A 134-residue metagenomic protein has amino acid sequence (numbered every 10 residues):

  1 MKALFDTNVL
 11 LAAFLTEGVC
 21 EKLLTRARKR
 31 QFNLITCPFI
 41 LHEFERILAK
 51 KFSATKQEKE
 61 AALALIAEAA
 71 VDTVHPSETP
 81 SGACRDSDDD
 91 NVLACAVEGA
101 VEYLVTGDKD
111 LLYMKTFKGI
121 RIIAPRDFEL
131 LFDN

Functional and structural regions predicted by a protein language model:
M1-K2: Residues that mark the start of a beta-strand
F5, E17, E21-K50: PIN/NYN-family metal-dependent endoribonuclease catalytic core
D6-T7, T36-C37, G107-D108, A124: A secondary-structure boundary/capping signal
G18, I35, Q57, A61 (+2 more regions): Residues at secondary-structure transition points
R30, A69, T116-K118: Short, structured coil segments at secondary-structure junctions
E68-Y103, K109: Active-site neighborhoods of divalent-metal-dependent phosphate/nucleic-acid chemistry enzymes
G82-A83, E102, K109-N134: Acidic, PIN/NYN-like endoribonuclease modules and their adjacent C-terminal/linker elements
